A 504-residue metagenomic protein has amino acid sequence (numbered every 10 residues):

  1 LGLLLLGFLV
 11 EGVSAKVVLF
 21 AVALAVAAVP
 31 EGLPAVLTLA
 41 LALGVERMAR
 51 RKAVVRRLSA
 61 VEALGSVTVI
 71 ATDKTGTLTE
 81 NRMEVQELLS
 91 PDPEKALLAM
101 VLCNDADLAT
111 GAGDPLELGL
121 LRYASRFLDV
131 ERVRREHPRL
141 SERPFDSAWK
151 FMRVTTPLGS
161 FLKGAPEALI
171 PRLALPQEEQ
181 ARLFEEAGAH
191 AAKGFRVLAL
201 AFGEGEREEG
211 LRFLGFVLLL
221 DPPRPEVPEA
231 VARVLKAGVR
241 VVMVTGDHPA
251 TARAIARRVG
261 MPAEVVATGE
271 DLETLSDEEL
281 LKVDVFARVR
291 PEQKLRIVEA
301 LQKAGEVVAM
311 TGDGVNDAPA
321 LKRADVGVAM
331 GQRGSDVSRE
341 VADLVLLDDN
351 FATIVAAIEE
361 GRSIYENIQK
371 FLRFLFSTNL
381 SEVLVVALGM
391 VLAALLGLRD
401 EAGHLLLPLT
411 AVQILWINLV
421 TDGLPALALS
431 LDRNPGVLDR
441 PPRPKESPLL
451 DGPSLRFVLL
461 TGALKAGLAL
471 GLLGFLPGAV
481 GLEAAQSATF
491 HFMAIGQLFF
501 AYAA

Functional and structural regions predicted by a protein language model:
L1-R51, L235, V242-H248, N367 (+2 more regions): Hydrophobic alpha-helical segments characteristic of transmembrane helices in integral membrane transporters
L3, G7, A263-A309, A324 (+1 more regions): Membrane-embedded transport module
V10, A25-A28, L37, A53 (+23 more regions): Replace "in large, NTP-powered and nucleic-acid-processing enzymes" with "in large, NTP-powered factors and other
K16-V17, L37-L58, M83-L88, L347 (+1 more regions): Juxtamembrane helix-loop transition segments at the membrane interface in multi-pass membrane proteins
V18-V22, L98-V101, E209-V217, A232-A237 (+2 more regions): Bateman (tandem CBS) regulatory domains
A63-F213, L219, A232-R233, V241 (+8 more regions): Cytosolic catalytic regions of ATP/NTP-dependent phosphoryl-transfer enzymes
